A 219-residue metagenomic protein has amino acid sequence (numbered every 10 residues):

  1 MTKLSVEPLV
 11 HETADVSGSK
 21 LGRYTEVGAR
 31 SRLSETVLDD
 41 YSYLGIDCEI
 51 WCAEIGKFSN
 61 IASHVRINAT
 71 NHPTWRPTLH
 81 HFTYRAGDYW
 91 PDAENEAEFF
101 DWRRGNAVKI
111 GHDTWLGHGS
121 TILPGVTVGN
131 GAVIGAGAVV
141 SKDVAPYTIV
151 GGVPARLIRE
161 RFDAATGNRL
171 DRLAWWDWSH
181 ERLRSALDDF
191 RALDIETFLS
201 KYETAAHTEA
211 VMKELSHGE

Functional and structural regions predicted by a protein language model:
M1, D143, W175: Histidine- and aromatic-rich ligand-binding microenvironments
L4-L21, E26-V126: Flexible, glycine/small-residue-enriched loop-and-beta-strand segment within the central core of proteins
V6-H11, H80-I122, P154-E219: C-terminal segments of enzyme domains that contribute to small-molecule binding surfaces
W115, V133, I149-V150: Short-chain dehydrogenase/reductase
H118, A136, P146: Catalytic-loop Lys-Pro-X-Asn motif of eukaryotic-like protein kinases
G129, V133-G135, V139: A generic "structured core" feature
V144-A145, F162: Flexible, gly/pro- and Lys/Arg-enriched active-site loops
P146, G151-P154: Acidic, glycine-centered active-site loop in nucleotide-sugar glycosyltransferases
